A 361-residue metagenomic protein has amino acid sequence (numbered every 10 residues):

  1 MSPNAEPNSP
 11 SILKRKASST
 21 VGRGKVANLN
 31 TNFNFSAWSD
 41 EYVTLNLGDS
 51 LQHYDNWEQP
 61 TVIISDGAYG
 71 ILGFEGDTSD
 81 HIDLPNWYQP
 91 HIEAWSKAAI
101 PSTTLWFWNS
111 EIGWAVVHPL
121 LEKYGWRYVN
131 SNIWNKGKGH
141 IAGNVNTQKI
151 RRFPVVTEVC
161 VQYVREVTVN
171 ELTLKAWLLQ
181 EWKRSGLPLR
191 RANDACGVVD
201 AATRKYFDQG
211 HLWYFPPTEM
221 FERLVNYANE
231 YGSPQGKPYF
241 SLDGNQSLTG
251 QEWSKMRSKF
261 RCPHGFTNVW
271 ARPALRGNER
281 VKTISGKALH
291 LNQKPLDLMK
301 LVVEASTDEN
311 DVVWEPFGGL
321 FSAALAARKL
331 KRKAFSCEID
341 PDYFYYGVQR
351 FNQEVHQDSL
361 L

Functional and structural regions predicted by a protein language model:
M1-K25, T31-S336, D342-F344: Core catalytic lobe of class I
Y343, N352-Q353, D358-L360: Conserved phosphoryl-transfer catalytic core
G347-V348: Conserved SAM-binding loop
